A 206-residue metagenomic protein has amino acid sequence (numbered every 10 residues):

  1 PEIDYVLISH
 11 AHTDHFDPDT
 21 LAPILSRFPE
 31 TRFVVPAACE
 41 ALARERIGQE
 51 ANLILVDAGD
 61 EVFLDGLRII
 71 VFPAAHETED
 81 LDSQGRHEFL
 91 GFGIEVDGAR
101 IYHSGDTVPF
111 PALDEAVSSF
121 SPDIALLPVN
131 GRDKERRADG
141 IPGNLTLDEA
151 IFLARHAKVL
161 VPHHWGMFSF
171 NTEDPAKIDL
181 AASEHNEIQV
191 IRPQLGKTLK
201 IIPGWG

Functional and structural regions predicted by a protein language model:
P1, L55-F120, L195-G206: Core dinuclear metal-dependent hydrolase active-site scaffold
P1-V35, S119-L126: Active-site metal-binding motif and surrounding structural segment of the metallo-beta-lactamase
Y5, R32, L67, A99-I101 (+2 more regions): Structural motif
I8, I70-A74, L127, P162: Redox-cofactor binding/interface segments in oxidoreductases and associated redox assembly factors
D17-S26, L42-R46, F170-L180, P203: Metal-dependent catalytic neighborhoods of phosphoester/phosphodiester hydrolases
R32, A38, V108-L195: Cap/insert and terminal regions of metallo-dependent hydrolase folds
P36-L42, D57-G59: Short, polar loop motifs at secondary-structure junctions
G48-V56, I69, I188: Active-site regions of enzymes building and remodeling cell-envelope glycoconjugates
